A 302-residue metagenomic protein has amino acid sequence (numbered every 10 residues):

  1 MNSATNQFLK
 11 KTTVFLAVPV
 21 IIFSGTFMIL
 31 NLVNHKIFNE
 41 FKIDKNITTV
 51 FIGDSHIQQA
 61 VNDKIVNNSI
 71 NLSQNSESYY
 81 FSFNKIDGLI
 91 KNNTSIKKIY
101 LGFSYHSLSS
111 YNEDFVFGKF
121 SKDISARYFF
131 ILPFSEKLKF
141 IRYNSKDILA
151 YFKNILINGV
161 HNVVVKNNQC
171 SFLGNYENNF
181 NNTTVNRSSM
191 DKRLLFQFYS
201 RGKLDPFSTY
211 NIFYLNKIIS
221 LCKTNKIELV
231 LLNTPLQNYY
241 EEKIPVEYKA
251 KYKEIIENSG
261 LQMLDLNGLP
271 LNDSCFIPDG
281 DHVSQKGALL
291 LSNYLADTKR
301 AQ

Functional and structural regions predicted by a protein language model:
M1-L9: N-terminal Lys/Arg-rich, disordered targeting/topogenic segments
K10-N31: Hydrophobic membrane-insertion alpha-helices, especially the h-region of bacterial N-terminal signal peptides
L30-V50: Alpha-helical transmembrane signal-anchor/signal-peptide segments
T49-G53, I277: Short hydrophobic beta-strand that contains or immediately precedes a catalytic carboxylate
H56-D147: Membrane-embedded segments
N112-N225: Secreted/periplasmic serine-hydrolase-like ester/acetyl group-modifying domain
I218-E242: Active-site segments of SGNH/GDSL-like serine hydrolases that catalyze O-acetyl group transfer/hydrolysis on lipids
K243, A250-Q302: C-terminal regions of proteins
